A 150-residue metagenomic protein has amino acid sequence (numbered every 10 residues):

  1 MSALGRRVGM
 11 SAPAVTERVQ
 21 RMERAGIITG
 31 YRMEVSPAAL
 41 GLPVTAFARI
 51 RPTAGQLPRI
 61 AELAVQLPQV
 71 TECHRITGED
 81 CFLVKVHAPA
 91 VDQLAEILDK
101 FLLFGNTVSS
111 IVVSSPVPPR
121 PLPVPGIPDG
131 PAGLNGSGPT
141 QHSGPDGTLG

Functional and structural regions predicted by a protein language model:
M1-G150: A compositional/biophysical signature of low hydrophobicity enriched in polar/charged and small residues
